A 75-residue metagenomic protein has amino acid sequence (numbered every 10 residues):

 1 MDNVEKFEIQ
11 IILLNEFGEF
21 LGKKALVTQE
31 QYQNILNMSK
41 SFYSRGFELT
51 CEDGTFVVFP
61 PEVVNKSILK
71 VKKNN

Functional and structural regions predicted by a protein language model:
M1-D2, L14, V64, K73: Intrinsic-disorder/low-complexity regions
M1-N3, S39-S41, C51, P61: A generic structural signal for short, solvent-exposed coil/turn residues that cap or connect secondary-structure
D2-L36: N-terminal acidic leader/helix
G22-L26, I35-M38, E62-V64, V71-N74: Surface-exposed beta-strand edges and their flanking turn/coil or helix-capping segments
Q31-E48: A short, charged, amphipathic alpha-helix used as a generic interaction element across diverse proteins
R45-N75: Short, mixed-charge low-complexity intrinsically disordered segments
